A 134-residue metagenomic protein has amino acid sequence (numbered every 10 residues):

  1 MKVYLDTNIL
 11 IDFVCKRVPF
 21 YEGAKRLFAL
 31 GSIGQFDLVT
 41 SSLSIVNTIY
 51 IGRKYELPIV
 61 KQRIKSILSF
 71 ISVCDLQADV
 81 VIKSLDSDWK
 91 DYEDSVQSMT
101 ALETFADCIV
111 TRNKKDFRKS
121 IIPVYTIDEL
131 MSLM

Functional and structural regions predicted by a protein language model:
M1-V39, K54-Q62, K119, M131-M134: Short, well-structured N-terminal submotif of metal-dependent ribonuclease cores
K2, R26, F70, L102-M134: Acidic, PIN/NYN-like endoribonuclease modules and their adjacent C-terminal/linker elements
L5, V39-T40, D75, T111: Short beta-strand scaffold positions
N8-I9, L43, D79, K115: Alpha-helix/helix-capping structural signal
I33-Q35, I67-F70, S87, S120: Structured helix-beta-strand junction loops
V46-I49, L85: Amphipathic alpha-helical segments within well-ordered protein domains
I51-K61, S66-D75: Helix-adjacent hinge/juxtasegments
S72-K114: Active-site neighborhoods of divalent-metal-dependent phosphate/nucleic-acid chemistry enzymes
